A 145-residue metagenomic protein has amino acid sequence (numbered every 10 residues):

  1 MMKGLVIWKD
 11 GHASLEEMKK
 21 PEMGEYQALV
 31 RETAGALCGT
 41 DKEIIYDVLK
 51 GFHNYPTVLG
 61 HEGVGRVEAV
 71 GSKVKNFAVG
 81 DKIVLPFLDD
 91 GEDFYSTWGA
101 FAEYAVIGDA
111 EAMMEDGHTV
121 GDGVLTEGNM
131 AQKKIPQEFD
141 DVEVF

Functional and structural regions predicted by a protein language model:
M1-L5: Short structural boundary motif marking the start of a folded domain
V6, K20, I44, V106-I107: Conserved hydrophobic "DFG−1" position in protein kinase catalytic cores
V6-W8, Y46, V67: Residue-level signal for short segments within beta-strands and strand-turn junctions of well-structured beta-sheet
H12-L15, G39-T40: Short N-terminal binding/cap micro-motifs at the start of the first secondary-structure element
L15-E17, V64-R66, K82, Y104-V106 (+1 more regions): Conserved hydrophobic/aromatic beta-strand scaffold that supports enzyme active sites
P21-A36, V48-G99, E111: Glycine-rich beta-strand-centered segment in the early N-terminal region that forms part of a ligand/cofactor-binding
T40-Y46: Cytochrome P450 core scaffold surrounding the K-helix E-X-X-R motif and the conserved "meander" helix-loop region
D90-F145: NAD(P)H dinucleotide-binding glycine-rich loop of Rossmann-like/cofactor-binding domains, especially the beta1-alpha1
